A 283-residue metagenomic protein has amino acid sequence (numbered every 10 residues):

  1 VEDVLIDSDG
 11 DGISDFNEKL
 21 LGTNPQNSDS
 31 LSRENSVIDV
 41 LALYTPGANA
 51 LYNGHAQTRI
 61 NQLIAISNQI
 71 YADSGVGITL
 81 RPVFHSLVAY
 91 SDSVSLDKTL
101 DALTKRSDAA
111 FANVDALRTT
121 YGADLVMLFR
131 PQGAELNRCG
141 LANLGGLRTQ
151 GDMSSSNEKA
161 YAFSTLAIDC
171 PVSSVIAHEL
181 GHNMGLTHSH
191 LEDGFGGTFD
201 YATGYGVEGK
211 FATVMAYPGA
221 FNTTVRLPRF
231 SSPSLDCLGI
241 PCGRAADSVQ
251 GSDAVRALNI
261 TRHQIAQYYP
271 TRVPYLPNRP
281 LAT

Functional and structural regions predicted by a protein language model:
V1-R33, N278: Extracellular calcium-associated, cysteine-rich motifs in secreted modular proteins
S32-L276: Extracellular (secreted or membrane-anchored) zinc-dependent metallopeptidases, primarily metzincins but also closely
L276-T283: Short, solvent-exposed loop/edge segments of extracellular or virion-exposed proteins
